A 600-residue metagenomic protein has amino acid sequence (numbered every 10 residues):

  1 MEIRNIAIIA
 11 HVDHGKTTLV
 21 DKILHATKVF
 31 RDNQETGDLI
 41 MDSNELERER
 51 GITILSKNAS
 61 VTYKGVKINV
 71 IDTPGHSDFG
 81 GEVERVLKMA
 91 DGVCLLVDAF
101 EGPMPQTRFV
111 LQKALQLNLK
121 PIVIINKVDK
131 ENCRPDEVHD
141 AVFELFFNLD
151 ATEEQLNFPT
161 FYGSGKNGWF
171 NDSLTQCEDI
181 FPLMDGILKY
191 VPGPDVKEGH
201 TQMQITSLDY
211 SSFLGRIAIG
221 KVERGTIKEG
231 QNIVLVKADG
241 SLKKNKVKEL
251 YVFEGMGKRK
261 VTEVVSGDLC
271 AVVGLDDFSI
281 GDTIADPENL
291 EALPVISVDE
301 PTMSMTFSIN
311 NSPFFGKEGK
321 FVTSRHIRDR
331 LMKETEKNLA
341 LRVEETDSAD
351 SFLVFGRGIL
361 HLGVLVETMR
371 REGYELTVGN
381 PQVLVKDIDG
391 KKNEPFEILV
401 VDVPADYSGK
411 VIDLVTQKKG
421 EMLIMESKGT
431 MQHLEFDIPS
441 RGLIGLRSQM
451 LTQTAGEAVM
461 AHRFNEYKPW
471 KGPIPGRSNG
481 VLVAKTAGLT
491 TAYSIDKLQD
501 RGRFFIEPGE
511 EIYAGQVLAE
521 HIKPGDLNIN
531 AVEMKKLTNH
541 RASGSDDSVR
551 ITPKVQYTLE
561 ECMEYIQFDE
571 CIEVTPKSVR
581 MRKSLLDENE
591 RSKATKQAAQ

Functional and structural regions predicted by a protein language model:
M1-V97, E101-P103, E137, A141 (+1 more regions): P-loop NTPase switch module centered on the Walker A-proximal segment
V29-S56, F79, L145-N157, L188-T201 (+12 more regions): Active-site phosphate-binding and catalytic loops of NTP-dependent enzymes
V93-Q155: Conserved C-terminal guanine-recognition region of P-loop GTPase G domains, centered on the G4
F147-I280, I284, L399-D402, R463 (+2 more regions): Conserved catalytic-core segments of large NTP-driven translation/proteostasis enzymes
E223-A349, R371: Catalytic P-loop NTP-binding/switch module of NTPases
F253, K258-V261, N393, I438 (+2 more regions): Long insertion/accessory domains within large nucleic-acid-processing enzymes
E263-S266, C270-S304, I309, P313-F321 (+10 more regions): Internal insertion modules embedded within essential enzymes
L290, V298-Q432, R441-L443: Charged, conformationally dynamic linker/hinge segments that couple catalytic or nucleotide-dependent chemistry
